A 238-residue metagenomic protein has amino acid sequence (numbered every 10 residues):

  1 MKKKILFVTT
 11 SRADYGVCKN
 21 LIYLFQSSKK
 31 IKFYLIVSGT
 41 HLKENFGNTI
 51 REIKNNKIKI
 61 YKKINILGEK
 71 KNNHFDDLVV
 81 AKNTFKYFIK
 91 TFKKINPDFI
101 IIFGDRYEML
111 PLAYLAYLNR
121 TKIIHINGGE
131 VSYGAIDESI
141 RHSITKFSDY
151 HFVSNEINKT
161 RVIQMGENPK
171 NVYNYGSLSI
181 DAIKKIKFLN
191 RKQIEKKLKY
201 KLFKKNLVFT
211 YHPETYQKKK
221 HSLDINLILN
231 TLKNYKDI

Functional and structural regions predicted by a protein language model:
K2-K4, N206: Residues that mark the start of a beta-strand
K4-S11, Y15-Q26, I66-P169: Active-site and donor-binding regions of nucleotide-sugar-utilizing enzymes
T9, H41-E44, F147-L223: A nucleotide-sugar donor-handling region in carbohydrate enzymes
K30-K32, N230-I238: A conserved nucleotide-sugar
K32-D77: Conserved nucleotide-sugar phosphate-binding/catalytic loop shared by glycosyltransferases and other
L35-V37, I64-E69, I123-G128, G176 (+2 more regions): Short beta-strands and strand-loop turn motifs
E138-S139, H221-L229: Charged helix-capping and loop-helix junction motifs
